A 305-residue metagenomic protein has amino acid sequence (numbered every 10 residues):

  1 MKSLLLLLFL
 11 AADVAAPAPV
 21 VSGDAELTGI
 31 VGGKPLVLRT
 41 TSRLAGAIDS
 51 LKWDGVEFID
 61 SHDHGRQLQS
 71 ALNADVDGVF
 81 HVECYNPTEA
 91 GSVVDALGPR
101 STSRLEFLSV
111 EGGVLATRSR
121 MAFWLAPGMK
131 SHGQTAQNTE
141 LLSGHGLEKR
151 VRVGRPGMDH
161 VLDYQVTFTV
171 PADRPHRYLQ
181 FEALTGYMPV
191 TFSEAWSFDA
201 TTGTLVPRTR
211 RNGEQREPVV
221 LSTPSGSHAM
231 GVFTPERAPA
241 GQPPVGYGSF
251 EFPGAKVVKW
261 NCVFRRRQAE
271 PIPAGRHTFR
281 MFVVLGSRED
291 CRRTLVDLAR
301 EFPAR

Functional and structural regions predicted by a protein language model:
K2-A12: Sec-dependent N-terminal signal peptides
V14-L105, M281, L285-R288, R292-P303: Beta-strand-rich N-terminal accessory domains
S22-V31, L38-R39, I48-L51, G113-A126 (+2 more regions): Generic recognition of long tandem-repeat/solenoid scaffolds
G32-R43, S143-R155, H228-R237, G241: Broad, structure-driven detector of short, well-ordered beta-strand segments within folded domains
V76-H160, D173: Extended, loop-rich substrate-binding clefts of extracytoplasmic carbohydrate-active enzymes
G157-T202: Acidic (Asp/Glu-rich), glycine- and aromatic
T201-R276: Trp/Gly-enriched beta-strand surface patches
